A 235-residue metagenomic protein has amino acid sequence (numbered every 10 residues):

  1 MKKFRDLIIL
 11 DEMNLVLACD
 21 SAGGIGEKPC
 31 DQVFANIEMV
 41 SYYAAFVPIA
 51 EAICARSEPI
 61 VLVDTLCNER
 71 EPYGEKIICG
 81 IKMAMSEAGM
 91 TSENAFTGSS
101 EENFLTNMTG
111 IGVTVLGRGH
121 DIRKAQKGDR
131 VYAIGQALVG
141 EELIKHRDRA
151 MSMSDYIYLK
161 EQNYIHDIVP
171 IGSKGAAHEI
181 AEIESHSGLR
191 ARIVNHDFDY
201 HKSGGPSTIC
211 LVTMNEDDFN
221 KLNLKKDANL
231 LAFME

Functional and structural regions predicted by a protein language model:
M1-E235: Helix-biased detector of long, well-ordered alpha-helical tracts
